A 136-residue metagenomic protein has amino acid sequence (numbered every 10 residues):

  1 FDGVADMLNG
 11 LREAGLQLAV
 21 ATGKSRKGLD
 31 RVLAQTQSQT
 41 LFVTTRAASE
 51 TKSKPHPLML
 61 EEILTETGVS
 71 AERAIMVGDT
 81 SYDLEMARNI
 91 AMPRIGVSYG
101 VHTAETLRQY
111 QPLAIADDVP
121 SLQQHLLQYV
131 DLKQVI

Functional and structural regions predicted by a protein language model:
F1-N9, E13-A14: Metal-dependent phosphoesterase signature
D6, K27-G28, Y82, V101-H102 (+1 more regions): Short alpha-helical
E13-L16, T67-R73, Y129-K133: Glycine-rich phosphate-binding loop signature in dinucleotide/nucleotide-binding domains
L16, M92, P112: Short phosphate-binding/catalytic loops that engage adenosine nucleotides
A19, S25-M76, S81-I90, T106-R108: Substrate-recognition "cap/lid" segment bordering the active-site pocket of phosphatases
Y99-Q109: Short, glycine/polar-rich helix-capping loops at beta-to-alpha or helix-loop-helix junctions that flank or form
A114-D118: Short acidic-hydrophobic, aromatic-tinged amphipathic segments that line or gate anion-handling sites
P120-I136: Generic C-terminal helix-cap and adjacent flexible tail
